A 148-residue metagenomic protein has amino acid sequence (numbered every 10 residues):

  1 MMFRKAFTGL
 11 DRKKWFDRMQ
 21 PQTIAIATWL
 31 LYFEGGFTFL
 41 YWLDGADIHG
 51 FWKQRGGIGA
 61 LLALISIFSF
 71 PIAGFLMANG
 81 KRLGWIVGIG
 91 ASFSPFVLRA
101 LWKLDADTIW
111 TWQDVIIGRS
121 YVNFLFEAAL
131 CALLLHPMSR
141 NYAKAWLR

Functional and structural regions predicted by a protein language model:
M1-R148: Topology signature of small-to-medium multi-pass alpha-helical membrane proteins
